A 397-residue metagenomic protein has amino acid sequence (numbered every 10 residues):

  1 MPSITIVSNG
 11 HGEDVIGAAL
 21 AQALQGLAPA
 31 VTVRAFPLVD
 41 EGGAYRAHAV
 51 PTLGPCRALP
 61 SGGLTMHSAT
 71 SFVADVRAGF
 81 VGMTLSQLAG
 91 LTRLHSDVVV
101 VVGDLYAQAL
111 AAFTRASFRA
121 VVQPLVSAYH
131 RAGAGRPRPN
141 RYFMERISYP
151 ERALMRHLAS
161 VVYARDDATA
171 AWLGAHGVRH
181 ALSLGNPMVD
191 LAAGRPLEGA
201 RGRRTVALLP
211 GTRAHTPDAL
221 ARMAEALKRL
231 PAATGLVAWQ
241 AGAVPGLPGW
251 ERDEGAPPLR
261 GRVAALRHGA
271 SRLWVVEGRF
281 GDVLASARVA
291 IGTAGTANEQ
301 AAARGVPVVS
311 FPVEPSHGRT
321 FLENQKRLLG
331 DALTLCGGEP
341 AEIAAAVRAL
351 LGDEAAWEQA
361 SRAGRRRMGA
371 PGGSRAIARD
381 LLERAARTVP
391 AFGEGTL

Functional and structural regions predicted by a protein language model:
M1-L397: Nucleotide-activated sugar donor-binding and catalytic core shared by glycosyltransferases and related lipid-linked
